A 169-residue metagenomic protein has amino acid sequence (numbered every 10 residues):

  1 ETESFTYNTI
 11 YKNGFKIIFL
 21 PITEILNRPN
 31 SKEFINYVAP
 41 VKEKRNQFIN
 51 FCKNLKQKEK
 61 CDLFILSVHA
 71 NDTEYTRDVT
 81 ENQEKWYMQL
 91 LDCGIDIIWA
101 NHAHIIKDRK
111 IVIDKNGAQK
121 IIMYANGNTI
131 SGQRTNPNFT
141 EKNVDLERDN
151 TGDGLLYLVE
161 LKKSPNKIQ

Functional and structural regions predicted by a protein language model:
E1-Y7, L26-P29, N71-T76, I98-V112 (+1 more regions): Active-site environment of divalent metal-dependent phosphoester hydrolases
T2-E3, I10-G14, Q57-E59, D114-A118: Extracellular/periplasmic catalytic domains that process cell-envelope and extracellular macromolecules
K12-F64, Q83-K85: Binuclear metal-dependent hydrolase catalytic cores centered on His/Asp/Glu-rich metal-binding motifs
L20, I65, H102, Y124 (+1 more regions): Divalent metal-coordination and catalytic microenvironments
I22-I25, N71, G127-T129, S164: Solvent-exposed coil/turn segments that connect beta secondary-structure elements in extracytoplasmic/periplasmic
C61-G94: Active-site-proximal segments of metal-dependent phosphoesterases and phosphodiesterases across multiple
Y87-M88, I95-R134, R148: Glycine-rich, Lys/Arg-enriched anion-binding loops that position phosphate/diphosphate groups for phosphoryl
Q133-Q169: A short C-terminal boundary segment appended to hydrolase-like catalytic domains
